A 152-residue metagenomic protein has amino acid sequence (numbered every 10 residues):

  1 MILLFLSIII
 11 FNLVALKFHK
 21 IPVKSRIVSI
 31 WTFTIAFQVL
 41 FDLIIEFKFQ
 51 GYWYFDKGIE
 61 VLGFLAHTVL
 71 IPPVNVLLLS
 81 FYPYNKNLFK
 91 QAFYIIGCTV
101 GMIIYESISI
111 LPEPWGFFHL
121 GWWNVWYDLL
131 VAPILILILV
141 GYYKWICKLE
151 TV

Functional and structural regions predicted by a protein language model:
M1-V152: Aromatic-rich, lipid-facing transmembrane alpha helices and their immediate juxtamembrane interface loops in integral
